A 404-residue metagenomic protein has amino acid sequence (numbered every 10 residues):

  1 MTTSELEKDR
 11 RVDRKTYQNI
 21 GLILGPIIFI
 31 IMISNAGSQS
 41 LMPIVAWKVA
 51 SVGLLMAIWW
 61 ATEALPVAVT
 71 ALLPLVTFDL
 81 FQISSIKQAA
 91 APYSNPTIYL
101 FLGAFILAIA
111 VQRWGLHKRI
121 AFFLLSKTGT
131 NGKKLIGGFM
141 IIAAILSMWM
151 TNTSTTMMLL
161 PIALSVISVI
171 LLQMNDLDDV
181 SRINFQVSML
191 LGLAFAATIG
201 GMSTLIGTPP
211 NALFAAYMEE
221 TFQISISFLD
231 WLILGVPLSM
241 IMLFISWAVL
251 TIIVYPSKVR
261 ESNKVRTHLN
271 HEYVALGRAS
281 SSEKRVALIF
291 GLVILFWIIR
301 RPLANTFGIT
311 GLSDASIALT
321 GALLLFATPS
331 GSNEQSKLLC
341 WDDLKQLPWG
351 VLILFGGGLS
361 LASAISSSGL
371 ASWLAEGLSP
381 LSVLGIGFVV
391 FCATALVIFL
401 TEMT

Functional and structural regions predicted by a protein language model:
M1-L100, E220-F222, D230-E376: Hydrophobic transmembrane alpha-helices of multi-pass small-molecule transporters
L41, R119-N131, F307-G308, L374-G385: Membrane interface segments of multi-pass transport proteins and intramembrane proteases
A57-P66, I142-N152, A194-I206, F326-A327 (+1 more regions): Transmembrane alpha-helix interface/packing and boundary motifs in multi-pass membrane proteins, characterized by
L73-L75, T153-S168, L190, S203-E220 (+1 more regions): Re-entrant/interfacial helical elements at transmembrane boundaries that shape and gate the permeation pathway
L116-G138, L164-V180: Membrane-embedded helical hairpins/re-entrant loop segments and their flanking transmembrane helices within multi-pass
T128-I162, S382-T404: Hydrophobic alpha-helical transmembrane segments of multi-pass integral membrane proteins, predominantly secondary
L171-Q173, A194, V236, I353-S367 (+2 more regions): C-terminal transmembrane helix pair
Q173-V259: Membrane-core helix-loop-helix motifs of multi-pass transport proteins
